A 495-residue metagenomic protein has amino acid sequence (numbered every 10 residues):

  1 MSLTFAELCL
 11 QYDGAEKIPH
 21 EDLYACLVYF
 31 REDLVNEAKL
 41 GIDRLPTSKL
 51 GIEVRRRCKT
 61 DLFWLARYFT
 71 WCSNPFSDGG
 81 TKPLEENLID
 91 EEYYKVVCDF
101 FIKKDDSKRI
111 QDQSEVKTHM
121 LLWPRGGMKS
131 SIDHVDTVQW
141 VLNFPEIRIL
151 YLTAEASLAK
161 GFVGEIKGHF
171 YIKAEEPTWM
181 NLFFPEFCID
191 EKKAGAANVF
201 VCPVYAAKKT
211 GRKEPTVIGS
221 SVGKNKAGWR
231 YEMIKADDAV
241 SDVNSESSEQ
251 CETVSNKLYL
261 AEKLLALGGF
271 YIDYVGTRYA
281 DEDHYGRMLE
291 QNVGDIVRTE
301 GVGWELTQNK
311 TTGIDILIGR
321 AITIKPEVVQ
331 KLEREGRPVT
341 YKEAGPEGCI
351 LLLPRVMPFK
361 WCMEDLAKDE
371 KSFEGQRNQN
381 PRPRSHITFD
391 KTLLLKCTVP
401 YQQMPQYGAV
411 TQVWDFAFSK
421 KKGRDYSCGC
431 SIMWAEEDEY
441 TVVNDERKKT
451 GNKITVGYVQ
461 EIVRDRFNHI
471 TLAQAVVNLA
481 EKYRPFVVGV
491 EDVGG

Functional and structural regions predicted by a protein language model:
M1-V116: N-terminal accessory segments
Q113-V135: Walker A/P-loop
D133-F144: Walker A/P-loop NTP-binding motif
L152-G223: Conserved nucleotide-state-sensing and coupling region of NTP-binding domains
A196-L260: Conserved RecA-like ASCE ATPase "motif II neighborhood" in helicase/translocase motors
M233-P326: Signature of the SF2 helicase/ATPase Hel1-core->accessory helical subdomain module
G286-E290, N309-K310, N380, R384 (+1 more regions): Mg2+-dependent endonuclease catalytic cores in nucleic-acid-processing enzymes, primarily RNase H-like
K331-F416: ATPase catalytic-site recognition across NTP-hydrolyzing enzymes
